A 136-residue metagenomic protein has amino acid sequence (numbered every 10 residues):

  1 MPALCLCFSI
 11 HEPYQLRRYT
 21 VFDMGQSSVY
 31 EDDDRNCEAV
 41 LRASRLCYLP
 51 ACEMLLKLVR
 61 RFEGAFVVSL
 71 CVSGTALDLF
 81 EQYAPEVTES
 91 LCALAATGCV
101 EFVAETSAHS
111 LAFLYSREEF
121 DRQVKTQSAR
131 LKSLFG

Functional and structural regions predicted by a protein language model:
M1-G136: Catalytic alpha-helical scaffold of carbohydrate-active enzymes acting on polysaccharides/glycoconjugates
